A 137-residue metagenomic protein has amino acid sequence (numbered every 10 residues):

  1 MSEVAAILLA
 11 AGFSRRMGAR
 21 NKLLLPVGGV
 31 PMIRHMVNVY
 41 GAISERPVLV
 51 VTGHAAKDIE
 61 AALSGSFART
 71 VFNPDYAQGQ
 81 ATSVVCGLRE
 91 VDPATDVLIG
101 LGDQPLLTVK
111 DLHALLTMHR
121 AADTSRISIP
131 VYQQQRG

Functional and structural regions predicted by a protein language model:
S2-R136: Nucleotide and nucleotide-moiety/phosphate-recognizing core
